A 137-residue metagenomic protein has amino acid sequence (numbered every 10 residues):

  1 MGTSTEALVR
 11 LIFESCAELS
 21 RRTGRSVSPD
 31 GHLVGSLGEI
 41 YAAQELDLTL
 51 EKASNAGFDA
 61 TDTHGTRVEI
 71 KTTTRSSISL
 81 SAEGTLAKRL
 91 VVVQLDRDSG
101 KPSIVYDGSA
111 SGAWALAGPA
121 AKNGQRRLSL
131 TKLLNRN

Functional and structural regions predicted by a protein language model:
M1-R67, K71-N137: Nucleic-acid endonuclease domains
